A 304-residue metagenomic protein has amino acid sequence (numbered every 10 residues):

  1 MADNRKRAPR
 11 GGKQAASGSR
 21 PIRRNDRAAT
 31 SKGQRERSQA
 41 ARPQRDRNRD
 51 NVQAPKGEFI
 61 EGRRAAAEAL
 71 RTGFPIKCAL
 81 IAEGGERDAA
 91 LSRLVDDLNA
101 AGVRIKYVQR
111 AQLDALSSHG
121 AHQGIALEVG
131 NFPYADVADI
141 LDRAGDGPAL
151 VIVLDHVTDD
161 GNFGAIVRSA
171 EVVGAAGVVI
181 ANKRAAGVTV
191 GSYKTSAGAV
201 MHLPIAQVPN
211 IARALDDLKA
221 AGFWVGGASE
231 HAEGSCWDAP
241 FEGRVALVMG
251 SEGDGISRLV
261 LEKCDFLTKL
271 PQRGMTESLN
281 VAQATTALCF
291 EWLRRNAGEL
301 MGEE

Functional and structural regions predicted by a protein language model:
M1-D142, E304: N-terminal positively charged helical leader segments and presequences
N51, V157, I166-S169, A176-N182 (+1 more regions): Hydrophobic, well-ordered secondary-structure scaffolds
G62, D155, N162, S278-N280: Active-site helix-initiating loop/hinge in glycosyltransferases
R71-P75, A90-L91, G145-G234: RNA substrate-binding interface of SAM-dependent RNA methyltransferases
T72, V172, V190-A199, R258-E304: Structured adenosyl-cofactor binding patch, chiefly the S-adenosyl-L-methionine
G226-N280: Active-site/ligand-binding-proximal alpha/beta "capping" segment
